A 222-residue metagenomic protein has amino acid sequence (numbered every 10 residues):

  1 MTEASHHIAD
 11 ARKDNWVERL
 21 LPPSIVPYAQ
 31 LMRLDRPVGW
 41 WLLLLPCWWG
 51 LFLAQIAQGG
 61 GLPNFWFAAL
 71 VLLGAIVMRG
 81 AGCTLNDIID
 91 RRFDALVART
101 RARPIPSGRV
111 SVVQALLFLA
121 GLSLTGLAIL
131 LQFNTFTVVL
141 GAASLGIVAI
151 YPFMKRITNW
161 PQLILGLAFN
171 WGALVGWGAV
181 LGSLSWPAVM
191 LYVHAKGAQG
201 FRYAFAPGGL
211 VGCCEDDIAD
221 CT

Functional and structural regions predicted by a protein language model:
M1-Q30, F52-Q55: Transit-peptide-like, low-complexity N-terminal presequences and other terminal intrinsically disordered regions
T2, G74-L127, A195-T222: Solvent-exposed interhelical
I8-P22, L62-A68, N86-R91, R109-L117 (+2 more regions): Hydrophobic alpha-helical transmembrane segments
I25-G39, R109: Membrane interfacial helix-start motif at the N-side
A29-Q30, R103-P187: Intramembrane alpha-helical segments
L34-L53, N170: The first (N-terminal) embedded transmembrane alpha-helix
F52-W66, L70, T137-V148, L163-T222: Functional transmembrane core segments of multi-pass inner-membrane proteins
